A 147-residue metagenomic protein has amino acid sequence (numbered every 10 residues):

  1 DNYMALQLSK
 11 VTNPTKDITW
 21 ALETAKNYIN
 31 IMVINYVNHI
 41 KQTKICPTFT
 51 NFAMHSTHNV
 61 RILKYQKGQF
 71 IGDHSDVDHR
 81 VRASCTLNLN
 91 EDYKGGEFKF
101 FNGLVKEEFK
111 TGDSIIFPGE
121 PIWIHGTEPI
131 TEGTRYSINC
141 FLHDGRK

Functional and structural regions predicted by a protein language model:
D1-M54: Non-heme Fe(II)/2-oxoglutarate
N51-F52, I71-V77, K99, G126-P129: Short histidine-centered beta-strand/loop micro-motifs that create catalytic or ligand/metal-coordination sites
A53-K67: A short glycine-rich, His/Asp/Glu-containing loop-to-beta-strand
M54, V77-A83, K106, I130-T134: A generic structural micro-feature
T57, S84, I122: Short coil/loop residues immediately preceding or within conserved phosphate-binding loops of NTP-utilizing enzyme
I62-Q66, V77-K94, C140-D144: Short, conserved beta-strand element in jelly-roll/cupin
D92-K147: Catalytic core of Fe(II)/2-oxoglutarate
